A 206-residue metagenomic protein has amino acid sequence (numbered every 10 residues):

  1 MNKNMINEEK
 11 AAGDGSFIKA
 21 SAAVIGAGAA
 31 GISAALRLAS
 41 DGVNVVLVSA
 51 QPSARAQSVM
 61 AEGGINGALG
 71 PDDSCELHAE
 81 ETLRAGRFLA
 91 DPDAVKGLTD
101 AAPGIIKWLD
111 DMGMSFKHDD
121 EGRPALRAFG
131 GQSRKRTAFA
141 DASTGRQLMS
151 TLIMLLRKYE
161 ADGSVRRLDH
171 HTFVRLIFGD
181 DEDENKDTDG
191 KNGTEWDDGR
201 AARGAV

Functional and structural regions predicted by a protein language model:
N2-N4, E9-D14, A50-D187, E195-A202: Conserved N-terminal/central alpha/beta ligand/cofactor-binding core
S16-K19: Short helix-loop-beta connector
S21-L47: N-terminal Rossmann-like FAD-binding beta1-loop-alpha1 element of flavoenzymes
